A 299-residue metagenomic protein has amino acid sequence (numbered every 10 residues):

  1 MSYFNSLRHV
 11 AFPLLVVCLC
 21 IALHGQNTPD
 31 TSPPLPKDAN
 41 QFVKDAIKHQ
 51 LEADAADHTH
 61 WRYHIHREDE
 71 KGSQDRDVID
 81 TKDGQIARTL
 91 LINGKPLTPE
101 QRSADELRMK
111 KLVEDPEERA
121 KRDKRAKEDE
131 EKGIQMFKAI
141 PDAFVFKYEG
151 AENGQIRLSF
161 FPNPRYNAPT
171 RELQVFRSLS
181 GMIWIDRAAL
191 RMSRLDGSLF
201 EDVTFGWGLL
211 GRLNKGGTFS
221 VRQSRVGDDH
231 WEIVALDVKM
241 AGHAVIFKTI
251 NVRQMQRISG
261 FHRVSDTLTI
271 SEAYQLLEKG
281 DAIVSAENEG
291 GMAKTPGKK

Functional and structural regions predicted by a protein language model:
M1-R8: N-terminal secretory signal peptides that target proteins for export/translocation
A11-A22: Bacterial N-terminal signal peptides
Q26-S180, A188-S193, S198-G217, R225-G227 (+1 more regions): Structured extracytoplasmic
R222, I233-A235: Beta-strand elements of repeat-based all-beta scaffolds
